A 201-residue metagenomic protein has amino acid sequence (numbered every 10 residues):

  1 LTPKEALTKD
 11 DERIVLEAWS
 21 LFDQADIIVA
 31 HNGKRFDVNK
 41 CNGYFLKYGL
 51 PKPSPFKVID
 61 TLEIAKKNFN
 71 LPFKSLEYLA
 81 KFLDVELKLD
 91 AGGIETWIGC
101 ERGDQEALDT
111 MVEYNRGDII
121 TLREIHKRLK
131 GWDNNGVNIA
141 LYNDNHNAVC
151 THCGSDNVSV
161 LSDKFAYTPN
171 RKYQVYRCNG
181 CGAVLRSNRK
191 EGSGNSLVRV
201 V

Functional and structural regions predicted by a protein language model:
L1-F82: Conserved DEDDh/DEDDy metal-dependent 3′-5′ exonuclease domain
V29, Y78-D144: Acidic, Mg2+-coordinating catalytic module of metal-dependent nucleases/exonucleases that use a two-metal-ion mechanism
D144-N147, K172-Y173: Flanking scaffold residues of small Cys/His-coordinated metal-binding clusters
A148-C153, C178-C181: Short cysteine-rich clusters marking metal-coordination/redox-active sites
G154-V158, G182-L185: Cys/His-rich microdomains that often coordinate metals
S159-F165, N188-G192: Short Cys/His-rich "knuckle" micro-motifs
D163-V175: Short linker/helix segments within small regulatory modules
Q174-V200: Short metal-binding segments enriched for Cys and/or His
